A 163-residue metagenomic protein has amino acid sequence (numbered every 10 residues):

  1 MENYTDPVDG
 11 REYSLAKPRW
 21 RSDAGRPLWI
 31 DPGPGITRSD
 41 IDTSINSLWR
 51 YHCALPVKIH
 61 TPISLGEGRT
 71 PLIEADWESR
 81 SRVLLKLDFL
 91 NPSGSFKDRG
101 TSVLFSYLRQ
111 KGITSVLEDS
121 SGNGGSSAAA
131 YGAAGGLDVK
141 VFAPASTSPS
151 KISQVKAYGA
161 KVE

Functional and structural regions predicted by a protein language model:
M1-E163: PLP-dependent amino-acid enzyme catalytic core
